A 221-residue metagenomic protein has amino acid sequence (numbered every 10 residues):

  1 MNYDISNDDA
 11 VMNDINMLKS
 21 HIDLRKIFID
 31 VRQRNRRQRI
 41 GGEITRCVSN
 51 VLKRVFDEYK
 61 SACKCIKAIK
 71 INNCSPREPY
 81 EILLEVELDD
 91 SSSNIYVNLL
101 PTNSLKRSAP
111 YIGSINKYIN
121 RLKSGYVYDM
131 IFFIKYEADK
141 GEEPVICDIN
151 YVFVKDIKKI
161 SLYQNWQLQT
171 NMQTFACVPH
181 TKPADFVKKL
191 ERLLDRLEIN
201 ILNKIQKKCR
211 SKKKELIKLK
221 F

Functional and structural regions predicted by a protein language model:
M1-E78, L88-I95, L99-F221: Nucleic-acid endonuclease domains
I82: Active-site donor-binding segments of glycosyltransferases and PAPS-dependent sulfotransferases
E85: Surface-exposed ligand/attachment interfaces on beta-rich extracellular proteins
